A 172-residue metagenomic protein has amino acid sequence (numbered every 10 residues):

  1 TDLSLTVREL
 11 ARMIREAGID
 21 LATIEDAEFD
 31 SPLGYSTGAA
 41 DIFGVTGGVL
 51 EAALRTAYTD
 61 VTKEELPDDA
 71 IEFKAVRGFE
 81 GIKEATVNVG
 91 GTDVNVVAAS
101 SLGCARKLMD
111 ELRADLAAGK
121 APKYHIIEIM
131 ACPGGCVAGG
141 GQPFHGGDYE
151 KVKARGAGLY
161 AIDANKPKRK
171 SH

Functional and structural regions predicted by a protein language model:
T1-H172: Iron-sulfur-associated redox domains of electron-transfer enzymes in respiratory and anaerobic energy metabolism
